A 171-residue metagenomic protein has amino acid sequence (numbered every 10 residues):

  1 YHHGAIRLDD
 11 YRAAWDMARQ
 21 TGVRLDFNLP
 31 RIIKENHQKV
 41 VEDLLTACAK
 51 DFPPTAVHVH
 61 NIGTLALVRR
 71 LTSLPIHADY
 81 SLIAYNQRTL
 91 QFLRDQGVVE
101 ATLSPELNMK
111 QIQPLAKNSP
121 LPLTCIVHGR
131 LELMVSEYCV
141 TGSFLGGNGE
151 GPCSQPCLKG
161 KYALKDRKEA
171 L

Functional and structural regions predicted by a protein language model:
Y1-F92, Q96-L171: Active-site pocket-lining/capping segments in soluble small-molecule metabolic enzymes
